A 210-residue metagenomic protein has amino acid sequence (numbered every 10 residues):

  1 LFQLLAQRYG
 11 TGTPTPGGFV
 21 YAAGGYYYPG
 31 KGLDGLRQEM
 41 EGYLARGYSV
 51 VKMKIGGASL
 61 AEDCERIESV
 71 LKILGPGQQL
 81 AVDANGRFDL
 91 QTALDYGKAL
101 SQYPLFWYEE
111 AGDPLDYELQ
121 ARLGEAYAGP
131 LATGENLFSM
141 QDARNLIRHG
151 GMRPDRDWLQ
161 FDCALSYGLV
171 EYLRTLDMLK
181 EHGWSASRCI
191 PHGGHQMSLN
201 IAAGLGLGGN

Functional and structural regions predicted by a protein language model:
L1-L80, N85-L94, K98-Q102: N-terminal capping/lid subdomain adjacent to the active-site entrance of alpha/beta enzymes
G18-Y26, S49-M53, Q78-A84, Y108-E109 (+4 more regions): Hydrophobic faces of well-ordered beta-strands that scaffold small-molecule active sites in alpha/beta enzyme cores
E39-E41, E62-E68, E109-E110, E125 (+3 more regions): Glutamate identity and glutamate-enriched acidic tracts
I55-G57, G86-F88, G112-D113, F138 (+1 more regions): Short, glycine/acidic-enriched loop or turn micro-motifs at the edges of active sites
S69, F88, A111-P114, E118 (+1 more regions): Residue-level signal for alpha-helical context at structural boundaries
K98, P104, L115-N210: Shared catalytic-loop signature of beta/alpha-barrel
